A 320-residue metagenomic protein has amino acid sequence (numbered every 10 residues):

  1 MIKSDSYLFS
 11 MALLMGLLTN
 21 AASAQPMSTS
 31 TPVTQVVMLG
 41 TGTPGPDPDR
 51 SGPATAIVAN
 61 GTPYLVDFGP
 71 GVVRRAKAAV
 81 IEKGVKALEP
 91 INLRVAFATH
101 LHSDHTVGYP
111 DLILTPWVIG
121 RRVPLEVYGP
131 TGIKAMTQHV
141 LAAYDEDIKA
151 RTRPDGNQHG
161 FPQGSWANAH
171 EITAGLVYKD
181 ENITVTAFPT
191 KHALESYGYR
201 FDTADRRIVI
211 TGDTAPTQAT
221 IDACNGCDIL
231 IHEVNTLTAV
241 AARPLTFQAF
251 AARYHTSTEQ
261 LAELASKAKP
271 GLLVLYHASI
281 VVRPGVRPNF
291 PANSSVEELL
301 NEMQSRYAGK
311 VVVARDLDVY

Functional and structural regions predicted by a protein language model:
M1-S4: N-terminal secretory signal peptides that target proteins for export/translocation
S6-Y7, S23-A24, A239: Intrinsically disordered and other compositionally biased segments
L8-N20: Bacterial N-terminal signal peptides
L13, A22-Q25, E263, K269: Intrinsic disorder/low-complexity segments
A24-V209, T220, S295-V319: Binuclear metal-dependent hydrolase catalytic cores
D205-R207, A215-D318: Cap/insert and terminal regions of metallo-dependent hydrolase folds
